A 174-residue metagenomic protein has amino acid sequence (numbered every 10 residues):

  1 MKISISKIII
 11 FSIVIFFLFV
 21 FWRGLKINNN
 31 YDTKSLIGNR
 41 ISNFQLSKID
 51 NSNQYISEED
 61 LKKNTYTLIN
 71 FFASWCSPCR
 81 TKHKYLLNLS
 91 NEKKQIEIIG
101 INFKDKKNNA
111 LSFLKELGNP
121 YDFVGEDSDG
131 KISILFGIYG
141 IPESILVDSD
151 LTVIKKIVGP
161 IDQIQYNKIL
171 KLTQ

Functional and structural regions predicted by a protein language model:
M1-K7, N28-D32, E59-D60, N91-E97 (+2 more regions): Short, Lys/Arg-enriched, disordered terminal segments
M1-S47: N-terminal targeting signals for export/organelle localization
R40, T65-T67, F71-W75, G140: Short pre-active-site segment immediately N-terminal to redox-active cysteine/selenocysteine motifs in thiol-based
Q45-T67: A short beta-strand-turn-helix
L68-I69, I98, S144: Hydrophobic beta-strand anchors of alpha/beta hydrolase catalytic cores
F71-N88: Conserved redox-active cysteine motifs that mediate thiol-disulfide chemistry, especially di-cysteine Cys-X(1-2)-Cys
S90-E92, E97-D129, I141: Conserved segment of the thioredoxin-like fold in thiol-based oxidoreductases
K115-P120, D127-T173: Thiol/disulfide oxidoreductase modules built on the thioredoxin-like
